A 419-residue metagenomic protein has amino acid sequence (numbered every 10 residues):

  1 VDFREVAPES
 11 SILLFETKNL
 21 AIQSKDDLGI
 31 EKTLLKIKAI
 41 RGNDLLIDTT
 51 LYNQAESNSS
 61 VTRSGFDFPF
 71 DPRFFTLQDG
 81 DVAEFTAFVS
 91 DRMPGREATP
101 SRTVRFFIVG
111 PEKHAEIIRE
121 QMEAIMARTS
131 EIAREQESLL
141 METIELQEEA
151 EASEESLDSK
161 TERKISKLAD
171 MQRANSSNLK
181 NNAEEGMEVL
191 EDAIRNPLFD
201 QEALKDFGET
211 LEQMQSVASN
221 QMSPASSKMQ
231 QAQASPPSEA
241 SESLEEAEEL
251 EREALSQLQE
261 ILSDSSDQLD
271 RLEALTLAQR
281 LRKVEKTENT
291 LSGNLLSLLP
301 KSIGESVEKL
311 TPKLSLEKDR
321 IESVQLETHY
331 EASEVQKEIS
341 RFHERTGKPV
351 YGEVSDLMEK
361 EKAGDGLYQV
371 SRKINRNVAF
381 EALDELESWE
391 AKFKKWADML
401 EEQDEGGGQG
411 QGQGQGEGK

Functional and structural regions predicted by a protein language model:
V1-K419: Extracytoplasmic/secretory ectodomains and luminal regions
